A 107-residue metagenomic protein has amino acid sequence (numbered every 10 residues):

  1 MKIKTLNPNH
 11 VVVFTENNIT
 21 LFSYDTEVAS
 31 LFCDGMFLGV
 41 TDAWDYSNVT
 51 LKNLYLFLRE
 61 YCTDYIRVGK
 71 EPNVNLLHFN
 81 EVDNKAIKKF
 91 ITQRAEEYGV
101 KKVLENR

Functional and structural regions predicted by a protein language model:
M1-R107: Terminal leader/tail segments of proteins
